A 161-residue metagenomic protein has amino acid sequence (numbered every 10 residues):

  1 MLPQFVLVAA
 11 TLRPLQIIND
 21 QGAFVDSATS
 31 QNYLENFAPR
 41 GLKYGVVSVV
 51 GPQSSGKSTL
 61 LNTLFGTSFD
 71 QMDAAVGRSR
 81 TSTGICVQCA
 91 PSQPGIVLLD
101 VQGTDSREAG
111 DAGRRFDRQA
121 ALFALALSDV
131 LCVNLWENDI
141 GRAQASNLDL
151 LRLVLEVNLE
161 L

Functional and structural regions predicted by a protein language model:
M1-L161: N-terminal switch/interaction subdomains of large nucleotide-dependent motors and GTPases
